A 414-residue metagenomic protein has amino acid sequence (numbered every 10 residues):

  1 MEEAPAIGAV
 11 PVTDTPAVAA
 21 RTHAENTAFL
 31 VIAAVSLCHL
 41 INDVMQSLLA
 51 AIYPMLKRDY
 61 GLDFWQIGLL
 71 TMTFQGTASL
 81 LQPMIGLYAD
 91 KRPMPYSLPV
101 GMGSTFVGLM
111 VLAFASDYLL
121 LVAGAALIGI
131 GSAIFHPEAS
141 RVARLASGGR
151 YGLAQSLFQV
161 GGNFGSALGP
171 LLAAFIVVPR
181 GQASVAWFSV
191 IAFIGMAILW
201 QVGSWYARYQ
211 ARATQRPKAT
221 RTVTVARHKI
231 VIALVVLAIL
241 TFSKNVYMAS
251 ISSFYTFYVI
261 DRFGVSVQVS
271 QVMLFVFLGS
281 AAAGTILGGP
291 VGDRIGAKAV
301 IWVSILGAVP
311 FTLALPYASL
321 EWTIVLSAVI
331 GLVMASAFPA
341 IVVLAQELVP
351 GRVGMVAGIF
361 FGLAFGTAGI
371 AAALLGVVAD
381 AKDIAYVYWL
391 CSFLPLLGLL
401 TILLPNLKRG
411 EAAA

Functional and structural regions predicted by a protein language model:
S47, Q75-P83, S166-A167, L278-I286 (+1 more regions): Residue-level signature of mid-helix packing/kink "hotspots" within the transmembrane helices of 12-pass Major
L49-A50, I232-A283: Extracytoplasmic gate region of multi-pass secondary transporters
G61, P93, F114-L119, G148 (+3 more regions): Helix-breaking motifs and short loop linkers at transmembrane-helix boundaries and internal kinks in secondary membrane
L80-L119: Conserved MFS/SLC helix-loop-helix module at the cytosolic interface between two early adjacent transmembrane helices
L81-P93, G284-G296, A379-D380: Helix-to-loop junctions at the C-terminal end of transmembrane segments in multipass secondary transporters
G124-G161: Cytoplasmic helix-loop-helix junction between adjacent transmembrane helices in 12-TM secondary transporters
F158-A207: Helix-loop-helix hairpin linking two adjacent transmembrane segments in secondary transporters
G292-I341: C-terminal transmembrane helical hairpin of 12-TM major facilitator-type secondary transporters
